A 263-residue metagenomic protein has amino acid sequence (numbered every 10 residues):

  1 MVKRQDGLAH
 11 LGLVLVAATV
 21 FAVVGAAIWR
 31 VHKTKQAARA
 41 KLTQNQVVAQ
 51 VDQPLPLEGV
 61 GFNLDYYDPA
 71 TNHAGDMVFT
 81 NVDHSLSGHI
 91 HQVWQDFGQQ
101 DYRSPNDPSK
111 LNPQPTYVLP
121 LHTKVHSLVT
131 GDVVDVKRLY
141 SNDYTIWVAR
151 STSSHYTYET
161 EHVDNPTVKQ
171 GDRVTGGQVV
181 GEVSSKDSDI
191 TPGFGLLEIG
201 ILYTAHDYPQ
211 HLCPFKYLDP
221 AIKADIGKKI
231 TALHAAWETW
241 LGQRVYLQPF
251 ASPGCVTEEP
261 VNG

Functional and structural regions predicted by a protein language model:
K3, K124-S127, T167, R173: Residue-level "contact hotspot" at macromolecular interaction interfaces
K3-A17: N-terminal Sec-pathway targeting helices
V14-A26: Core hydrophobic alpha-helical transmembrane segments of single-pass membrane proteins
G25-A40: Hydrophobic single-pass membrane-insertion segments
L42-Y144, T175-G176, T231-G263: Surface-exposed, glycine-biased beta-strand/turn segments
Q53, K169, E182-G263: Acidic, glycine-rich catalytic/binding loops that coordinate metals and/or anionic ligands
P120, T152-V179, V183: Short histidine-centered loop motifs in beta-beta connectors
S127-T167, G193-G200: Zn2+-dependent peptidoglycan hydrolase active-site motif and core
